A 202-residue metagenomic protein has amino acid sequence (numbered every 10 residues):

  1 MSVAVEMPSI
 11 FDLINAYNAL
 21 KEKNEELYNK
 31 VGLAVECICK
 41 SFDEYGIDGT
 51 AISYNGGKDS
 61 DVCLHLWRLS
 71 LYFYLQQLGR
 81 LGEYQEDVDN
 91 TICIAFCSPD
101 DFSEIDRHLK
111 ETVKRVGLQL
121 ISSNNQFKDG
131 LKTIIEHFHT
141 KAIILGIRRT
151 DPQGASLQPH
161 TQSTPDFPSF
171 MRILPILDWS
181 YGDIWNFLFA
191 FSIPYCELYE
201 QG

Functional and structural regions predicted by a protein language model:
S2-A190: ATP-dependent adenylation/nucleotidyltransferase module used to activate substrates
I193-G202: Conserved S-adenosyl-L-methionine
